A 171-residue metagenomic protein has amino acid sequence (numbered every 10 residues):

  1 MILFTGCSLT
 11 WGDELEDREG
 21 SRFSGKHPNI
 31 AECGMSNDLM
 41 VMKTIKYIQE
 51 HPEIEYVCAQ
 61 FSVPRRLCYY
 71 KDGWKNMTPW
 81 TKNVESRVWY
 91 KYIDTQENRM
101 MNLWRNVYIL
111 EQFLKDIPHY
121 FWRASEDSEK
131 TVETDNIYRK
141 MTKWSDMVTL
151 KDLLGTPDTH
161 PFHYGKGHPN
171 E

Functional and structural regions predicted by a protein language model:
M1-K43, Q49-E50, N170: Serine-esterase "nucleophile elbow" of acetyl-processing enzymes
I45-E171: Alpha-helical cap/lid subdomain in secreted, periplasmic, or secretory-pathway luminal O-acyl-processing enzymes
